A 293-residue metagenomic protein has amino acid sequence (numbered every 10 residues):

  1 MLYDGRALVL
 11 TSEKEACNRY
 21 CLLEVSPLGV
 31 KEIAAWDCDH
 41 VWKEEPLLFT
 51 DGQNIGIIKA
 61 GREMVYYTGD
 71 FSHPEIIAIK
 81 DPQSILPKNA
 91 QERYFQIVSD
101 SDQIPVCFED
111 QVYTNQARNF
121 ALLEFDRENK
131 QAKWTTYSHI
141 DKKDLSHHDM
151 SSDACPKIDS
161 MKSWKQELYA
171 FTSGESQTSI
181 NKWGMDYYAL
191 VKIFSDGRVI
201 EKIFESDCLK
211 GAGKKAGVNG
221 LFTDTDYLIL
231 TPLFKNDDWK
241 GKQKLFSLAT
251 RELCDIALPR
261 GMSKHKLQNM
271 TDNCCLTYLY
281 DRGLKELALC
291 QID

Functional and structural regions predicted by a protein language model:
M1-Y3, L47-D51, R93-S101, K157-W164 (+2 more regions): Structural signature of eukaryotic scaffold interfaces centered on beta-propeller domains
V9-E13, I58-A60, V106-Q111, F171-G174 (+2 more regions): Recurrent small/Gly-Pro-centered beta-turn motifs in extracellular repeat architectures
A16-L22, G61-T68, Y113-L122, Q177-L190 (+2 more regions): Structural motif
V25-G29, T68-S72, D126-N129, F194-D196 (+2 more regions): Short loop/turn segments that connect beta-strands within beta-propeller blades
A35-V41, I77-A90, W134-A154, I200-K214 (+1 more regions): Surface-exposed loop and turn segments in beta-propeller and other repeat-based domains that flank or scaffold
W42-E44, A90-R93, A154-K157, D186 (+3 more regions): Beta-rich catalytic cores
T172-G174, W183-D186, S206-Q243: Loop/turn-rich, solvent-exposed surfaces of beta-rich toroidal or solenoidal domains
K264-D293: Blade-level signature of beta-propeller repeat domains, shared across WD40, Kelch, NHL, RCC1 and BNR/Asp-box propellers
